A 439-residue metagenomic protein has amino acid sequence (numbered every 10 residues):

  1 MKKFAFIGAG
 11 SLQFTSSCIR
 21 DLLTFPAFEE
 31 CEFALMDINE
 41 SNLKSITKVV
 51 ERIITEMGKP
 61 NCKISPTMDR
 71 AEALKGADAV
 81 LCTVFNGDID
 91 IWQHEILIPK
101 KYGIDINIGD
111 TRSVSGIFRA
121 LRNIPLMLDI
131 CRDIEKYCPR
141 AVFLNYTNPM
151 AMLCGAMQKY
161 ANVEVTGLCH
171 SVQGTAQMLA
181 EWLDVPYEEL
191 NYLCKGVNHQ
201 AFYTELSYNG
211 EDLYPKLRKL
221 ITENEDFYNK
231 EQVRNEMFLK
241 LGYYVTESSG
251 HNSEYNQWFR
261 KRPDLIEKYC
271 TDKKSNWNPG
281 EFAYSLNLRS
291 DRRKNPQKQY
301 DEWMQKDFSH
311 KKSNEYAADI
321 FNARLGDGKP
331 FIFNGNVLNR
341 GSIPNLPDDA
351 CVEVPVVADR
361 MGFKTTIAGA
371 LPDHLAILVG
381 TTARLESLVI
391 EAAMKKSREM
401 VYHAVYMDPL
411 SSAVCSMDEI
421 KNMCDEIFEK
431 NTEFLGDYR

Functional and structural regions predicted by a protein language model:
K3-F33: N-terminal Rossmann-like dinucleotide-binding module
A27-E51: NAD(P)-binding Rossmann-fold cofactor-contacting core
C31, D88-I89: Short glycine-rich, flexible loops that bind phosphorylated cofactors or substrates
K63-G76: Short acidic low-complexity segments
K75, L81-C82, N145: Redox-cofactor binding/interface segments in oxidoreductases and associated redox assembly factors
D90-K159: Rossmann-fold NAD(P)-binding glycine/threonine-rich loop
D129-Y208: Internal, well-ordered domain-core segments that constitute the primary functional module of diverse proteins
W182-R439: Long, compositionally biased stretches enriched for glycine and/or charged residues
